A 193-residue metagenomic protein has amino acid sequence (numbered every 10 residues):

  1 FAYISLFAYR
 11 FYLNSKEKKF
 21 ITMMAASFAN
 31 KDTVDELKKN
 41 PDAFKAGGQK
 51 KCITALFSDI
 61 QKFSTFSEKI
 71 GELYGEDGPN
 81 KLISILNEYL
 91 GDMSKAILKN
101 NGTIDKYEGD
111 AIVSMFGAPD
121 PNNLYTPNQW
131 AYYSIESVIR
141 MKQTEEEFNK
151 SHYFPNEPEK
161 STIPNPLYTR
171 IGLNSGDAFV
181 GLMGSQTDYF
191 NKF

Functional and structural regions predicted by a protein language model:
A2-C52, T65-E68, E76-G78, S84 (+1 more regions): Regulatory cytosolic signal-relay segments
Y12, D42-A43, L82-I83, L90-D92 (+2 more regions): Intrinsically disordered, low-complexity segments enriched in polar/charged residues with Gly/Pro, especially when
K16, F20, D32, D77 (+7 more regions): Charged, alpha-helix-enriched surfaces in structured cytosolic catalytic cores of large nucleotide-utilizing machines
F28, F57, G172: Short aromatic/basic micro-patch
F44-E136, N191: Catalytic NTP-binding/metal-coordinating core of nucleotidyl cyclase/transferase enzymes
A96-W130, E147-F193: Catalytic core of nucleotidyl cyclases, primarily class III adenylyl/guanylyl cyclases
E136-I139, Q143: ATP-driven catalytic headpiece of P-type ATPases
